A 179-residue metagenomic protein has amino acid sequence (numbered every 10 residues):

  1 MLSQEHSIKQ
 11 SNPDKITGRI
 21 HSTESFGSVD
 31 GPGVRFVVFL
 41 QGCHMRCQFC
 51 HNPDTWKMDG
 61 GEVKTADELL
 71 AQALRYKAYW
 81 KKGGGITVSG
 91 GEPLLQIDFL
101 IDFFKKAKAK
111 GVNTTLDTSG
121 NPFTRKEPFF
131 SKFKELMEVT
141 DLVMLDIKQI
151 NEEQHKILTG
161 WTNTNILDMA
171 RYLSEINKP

Functional and structural regions predicted by a protein language model:
M1-F39, H44-E62, R75-K82: N-terminal [4Fe-4S]-dependent radical SAM core
L74-A78, K82-G85, G90, L94-P179: Conserved AdoMet/S-adenosylmethionine-binding subsite of the radical SAM
